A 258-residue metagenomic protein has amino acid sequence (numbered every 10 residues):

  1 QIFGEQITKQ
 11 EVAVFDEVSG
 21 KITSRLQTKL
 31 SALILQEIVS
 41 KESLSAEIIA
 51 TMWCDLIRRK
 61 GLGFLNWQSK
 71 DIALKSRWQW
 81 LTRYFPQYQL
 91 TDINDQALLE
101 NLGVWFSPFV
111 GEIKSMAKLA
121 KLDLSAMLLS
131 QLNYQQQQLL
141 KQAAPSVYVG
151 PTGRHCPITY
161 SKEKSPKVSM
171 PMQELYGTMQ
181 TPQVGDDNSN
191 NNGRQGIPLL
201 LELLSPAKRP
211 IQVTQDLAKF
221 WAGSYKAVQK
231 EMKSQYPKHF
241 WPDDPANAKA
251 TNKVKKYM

Functional and structural regions predicted by a protein language model:
Q1-V147, R194-M258: Acidic, serine/threonine- and proline-rich low-complexity intrinsically disordered segments
L35, S161-L199, L203-S205: Short, surface-exposed, low-complexity cationic segments
L140-M172: Amphipathic alpha-helical packing elements
